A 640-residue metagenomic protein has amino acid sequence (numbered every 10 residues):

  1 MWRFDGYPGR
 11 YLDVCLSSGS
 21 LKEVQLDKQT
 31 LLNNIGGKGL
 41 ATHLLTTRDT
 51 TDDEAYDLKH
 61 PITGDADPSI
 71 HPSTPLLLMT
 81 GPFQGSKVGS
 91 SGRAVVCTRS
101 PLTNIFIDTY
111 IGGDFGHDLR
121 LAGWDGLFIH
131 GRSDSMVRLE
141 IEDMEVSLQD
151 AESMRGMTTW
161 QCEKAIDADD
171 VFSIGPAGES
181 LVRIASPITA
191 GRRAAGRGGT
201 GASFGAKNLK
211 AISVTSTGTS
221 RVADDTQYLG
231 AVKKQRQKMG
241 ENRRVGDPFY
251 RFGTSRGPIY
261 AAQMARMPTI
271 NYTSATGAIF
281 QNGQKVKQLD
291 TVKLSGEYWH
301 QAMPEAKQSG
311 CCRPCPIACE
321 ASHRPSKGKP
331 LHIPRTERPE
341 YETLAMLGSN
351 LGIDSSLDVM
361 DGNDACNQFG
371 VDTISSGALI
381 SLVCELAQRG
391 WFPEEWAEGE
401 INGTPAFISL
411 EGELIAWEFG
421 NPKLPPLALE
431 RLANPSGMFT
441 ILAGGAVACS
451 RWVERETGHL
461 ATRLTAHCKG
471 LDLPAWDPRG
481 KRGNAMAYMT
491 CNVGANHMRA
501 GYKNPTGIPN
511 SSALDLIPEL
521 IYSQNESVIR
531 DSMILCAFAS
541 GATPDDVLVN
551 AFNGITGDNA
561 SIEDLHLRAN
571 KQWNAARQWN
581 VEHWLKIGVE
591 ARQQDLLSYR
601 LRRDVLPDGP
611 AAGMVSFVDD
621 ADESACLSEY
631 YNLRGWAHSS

Functional and structural regions predicted by a protein language model:
M1-V292, H300-E305, Q368: Basic, polar low-complexity surface loops/patches
I166-G198, F204-S640: Extended C-terminal regions of large enzymes
